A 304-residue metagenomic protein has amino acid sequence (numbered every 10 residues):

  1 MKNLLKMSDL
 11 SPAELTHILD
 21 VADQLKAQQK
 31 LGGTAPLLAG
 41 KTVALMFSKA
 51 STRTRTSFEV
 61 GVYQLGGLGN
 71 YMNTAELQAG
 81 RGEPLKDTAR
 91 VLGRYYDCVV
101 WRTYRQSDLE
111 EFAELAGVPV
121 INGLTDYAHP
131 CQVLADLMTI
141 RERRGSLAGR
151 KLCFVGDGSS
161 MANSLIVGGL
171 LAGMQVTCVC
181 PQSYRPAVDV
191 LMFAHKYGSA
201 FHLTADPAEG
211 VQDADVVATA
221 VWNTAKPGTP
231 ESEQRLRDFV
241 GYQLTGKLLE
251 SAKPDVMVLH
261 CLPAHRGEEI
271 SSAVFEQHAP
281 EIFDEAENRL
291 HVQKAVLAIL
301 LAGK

Functional and structural regions predicted by a protein language model:
M1-T56, V60: Positively charged, low-complexity intrinsically disordered leader regions
T42-V43, F47-Y95: Active-site cofactor/substrate anionic-group-binding motifs, chiefly glycine- and Lys/Arg-rich phosphate-binding loops
S48-V60, E142-A220: Glycine-rich phosphate/diphosphate-binding loop of Rossmann-like nucleotide-binding domains
L65, Y95, L115-G117, A172 (+3 more regions): Short, structured coil segments at secondary-structure junctions
R90, D97-G168, H260: Anion-binding alpha/beta catalytic cores of soluble intermediary-metabolism enzymes, centered on
H195-A273: Rossmann-like adenosine-cofactor binding region
D255-V256, C261-K304: Adenosine-phosphate binding glycine-rich loop
